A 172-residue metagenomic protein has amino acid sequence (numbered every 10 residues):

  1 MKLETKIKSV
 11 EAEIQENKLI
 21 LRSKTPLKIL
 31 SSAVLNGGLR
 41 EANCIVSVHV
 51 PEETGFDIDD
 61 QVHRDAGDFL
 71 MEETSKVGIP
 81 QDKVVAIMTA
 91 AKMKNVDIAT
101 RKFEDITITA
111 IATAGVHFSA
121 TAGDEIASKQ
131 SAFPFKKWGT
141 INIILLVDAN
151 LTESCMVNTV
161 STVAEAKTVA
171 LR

Functional and structural regions predicted by a protein language model:
M1-R172: Alpha/propeptide regions of enzymes that mature by internal proteolysis
